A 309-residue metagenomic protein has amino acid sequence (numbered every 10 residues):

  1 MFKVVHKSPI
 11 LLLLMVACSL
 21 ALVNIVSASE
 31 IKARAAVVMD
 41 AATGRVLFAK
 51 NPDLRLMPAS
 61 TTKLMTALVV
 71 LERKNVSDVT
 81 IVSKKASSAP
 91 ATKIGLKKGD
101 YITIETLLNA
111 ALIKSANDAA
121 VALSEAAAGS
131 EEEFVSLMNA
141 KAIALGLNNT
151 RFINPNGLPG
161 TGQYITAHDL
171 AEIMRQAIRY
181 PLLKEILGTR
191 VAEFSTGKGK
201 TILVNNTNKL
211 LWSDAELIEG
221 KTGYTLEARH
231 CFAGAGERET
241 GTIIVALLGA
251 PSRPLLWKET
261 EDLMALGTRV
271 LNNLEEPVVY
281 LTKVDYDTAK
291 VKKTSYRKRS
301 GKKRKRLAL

Functional and structural regions predicted by a protein language model:
M1-A35, M39-L47, R269-L309: N-terminal secretory targeting signals
K3, K7, K32, K50 (+16 more regions): Context-gated lysine
S19, A89, D100, S130 (+3 more regions): Intrinsically disordered, low-complexity regions
I25-H168, E172-P181: Active-site-adjacent loops and short helices of periplasmic peptidoglycan-processing enzymes
N148-R151, P159-L309: Domain-terminus/edge residues, biased toward the C-terminal soluble/receptor-binding domains of extracytoplasmic
